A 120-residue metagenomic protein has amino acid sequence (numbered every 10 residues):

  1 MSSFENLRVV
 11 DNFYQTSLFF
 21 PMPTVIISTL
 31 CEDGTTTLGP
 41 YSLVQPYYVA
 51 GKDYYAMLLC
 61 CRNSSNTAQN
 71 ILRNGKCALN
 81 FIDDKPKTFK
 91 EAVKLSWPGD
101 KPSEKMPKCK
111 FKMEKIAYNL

Functional and structural regions predicted by a protein language model:
M1-T37, Q45-L120: Active-site-proximal mixed secondary-structure blocks
